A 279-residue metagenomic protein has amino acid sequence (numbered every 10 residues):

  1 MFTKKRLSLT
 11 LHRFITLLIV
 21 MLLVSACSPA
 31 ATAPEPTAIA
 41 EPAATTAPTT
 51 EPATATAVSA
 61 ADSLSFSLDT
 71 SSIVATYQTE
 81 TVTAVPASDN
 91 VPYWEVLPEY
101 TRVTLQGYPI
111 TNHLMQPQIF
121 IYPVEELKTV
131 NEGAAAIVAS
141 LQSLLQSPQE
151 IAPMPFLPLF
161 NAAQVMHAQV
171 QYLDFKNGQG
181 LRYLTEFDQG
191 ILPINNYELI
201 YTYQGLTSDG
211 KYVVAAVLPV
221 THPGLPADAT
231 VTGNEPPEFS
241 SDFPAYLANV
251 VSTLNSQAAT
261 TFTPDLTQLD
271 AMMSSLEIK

Functional and structural regions predicted by a protein language model:
M1-L11: N-terminal secretory signal peptides that target proteins for export/translocation
H12-V20: Sec-dependent signal peptide recognition, specifically the positively charged N-region followed immediately by
R13, N195, F262-D265: Aromatic-acidic/polar surface patches that form glycan- and anion
V20-V58: Ser/Thr-rich, Proline-interspersed low-complexity disordered segments
E51-N177, Q268-K279: N-terminal "mature-domain start" segment
A60-L68, V220-K279: Surface-exposed amphipathic alpha-helical segments
P148-K211, V217-P226: Signature of long, low-cysteine stretches enriched in small and polar/charged residues
